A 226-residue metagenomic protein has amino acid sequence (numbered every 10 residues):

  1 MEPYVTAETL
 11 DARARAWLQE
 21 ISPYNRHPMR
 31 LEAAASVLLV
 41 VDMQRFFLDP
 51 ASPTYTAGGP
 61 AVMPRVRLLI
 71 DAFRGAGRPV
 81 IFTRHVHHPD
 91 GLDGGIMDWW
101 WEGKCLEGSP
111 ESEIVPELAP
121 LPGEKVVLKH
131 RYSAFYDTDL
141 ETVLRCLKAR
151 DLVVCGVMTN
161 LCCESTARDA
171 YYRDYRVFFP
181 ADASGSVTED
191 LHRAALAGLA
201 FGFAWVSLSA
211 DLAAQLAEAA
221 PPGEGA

Functional and structural regions predicted by a protein language model:
M1-L121, K125, L216-A226: Active-site acidic carboxylates
G75-R78, K148, D174: Glycine-centered short loops/turns at secondary-structure junctions
G108-G156: Internal catalytic-core helix/loop-beta-alpha segment that presents or stabilizes conserved functional determinants
V127, W205-L212: Short acidic-hydrophobic, aromatic-tinged amphipathic segments that line or gate anion-handling sites
V153-G156, R176-E189: A short glycine-rich beta-strand->turn/loop micro-motif centered on a GG-aromatic cluster
N160-T166: Short glycine/serine/threonine-rich phosphate/pyrophosphate-binding segments that cradle anionic phosphate groups
L161, S184-T188, A213: Short gly/pro/ser/thr-enriched loop/turn and capping motifs at secondary-structure boundaries
T188-A200: Active-site-proximal loop->helix
